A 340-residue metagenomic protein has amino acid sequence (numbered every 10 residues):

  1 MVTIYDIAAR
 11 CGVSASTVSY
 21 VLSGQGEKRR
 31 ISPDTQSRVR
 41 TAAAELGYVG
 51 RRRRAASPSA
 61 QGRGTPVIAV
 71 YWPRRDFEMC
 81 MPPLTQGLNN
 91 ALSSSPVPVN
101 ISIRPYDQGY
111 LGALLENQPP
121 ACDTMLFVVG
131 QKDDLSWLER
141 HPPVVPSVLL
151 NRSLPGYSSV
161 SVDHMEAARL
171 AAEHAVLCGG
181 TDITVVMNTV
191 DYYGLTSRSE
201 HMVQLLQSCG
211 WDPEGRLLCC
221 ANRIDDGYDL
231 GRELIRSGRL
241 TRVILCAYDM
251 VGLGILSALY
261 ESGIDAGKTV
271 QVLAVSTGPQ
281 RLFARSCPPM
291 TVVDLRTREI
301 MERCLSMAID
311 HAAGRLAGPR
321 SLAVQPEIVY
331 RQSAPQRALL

Functional and structural regions predicted by a protein language model:
M1-S59: N-terminal helix-turn-helix DNA-binding module of bacterial transcription factors
V49, P96-P98, P146, T181 (+2 more regions): Residue-level detector of anion-binding/catalytic polar loops
A60-E173, L177, L234-R236, M250 (+1 more regions): Alpha-helical recognition/docking segments in bacterial nutrient-uptake and carbohydrate-utilization systems
P73-P83, I101-Y110, S159-L170, V185-R232 (+4 more regions): Hinge/beta->alpha junction and helix N-cap segments in small-molecule ligand-binding domains
A121-V129, D182-M187, L217, G238-V251 (+1 more regions): Periplasmic-binding protein-like
W137-V145, V203-L206, I255-I264: Glycosyltransferases and closely related glycan-assembly transferases that use nucleotide-activated donors
I235-L340: Flexible loop/turn connectors
